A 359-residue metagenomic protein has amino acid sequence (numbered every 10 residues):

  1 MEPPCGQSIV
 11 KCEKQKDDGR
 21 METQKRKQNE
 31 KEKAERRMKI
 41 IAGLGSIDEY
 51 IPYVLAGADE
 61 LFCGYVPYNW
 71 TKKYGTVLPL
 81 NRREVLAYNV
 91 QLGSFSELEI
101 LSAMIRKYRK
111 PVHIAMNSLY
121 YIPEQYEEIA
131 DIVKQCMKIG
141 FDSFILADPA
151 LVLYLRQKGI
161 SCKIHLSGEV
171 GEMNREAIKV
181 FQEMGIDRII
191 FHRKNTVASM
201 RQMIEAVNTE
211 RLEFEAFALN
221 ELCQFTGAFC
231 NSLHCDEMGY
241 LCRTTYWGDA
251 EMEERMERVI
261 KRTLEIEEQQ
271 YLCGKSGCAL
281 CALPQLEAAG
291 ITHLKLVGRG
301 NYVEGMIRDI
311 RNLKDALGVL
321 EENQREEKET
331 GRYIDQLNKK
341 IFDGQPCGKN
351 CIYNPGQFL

Functional and structural regions predicted by a protein language model:
V10-K11, Q24: Intrinsically disordered, low-complexity segments enriched in serine/threonine/proline/glycine and often basic
K14, K27, E32: Short polybasic linear motifs
K31-V170, A198-L359: Active-site pocket-lining/capping segments in soluble small-molecule metabolic enzymes
